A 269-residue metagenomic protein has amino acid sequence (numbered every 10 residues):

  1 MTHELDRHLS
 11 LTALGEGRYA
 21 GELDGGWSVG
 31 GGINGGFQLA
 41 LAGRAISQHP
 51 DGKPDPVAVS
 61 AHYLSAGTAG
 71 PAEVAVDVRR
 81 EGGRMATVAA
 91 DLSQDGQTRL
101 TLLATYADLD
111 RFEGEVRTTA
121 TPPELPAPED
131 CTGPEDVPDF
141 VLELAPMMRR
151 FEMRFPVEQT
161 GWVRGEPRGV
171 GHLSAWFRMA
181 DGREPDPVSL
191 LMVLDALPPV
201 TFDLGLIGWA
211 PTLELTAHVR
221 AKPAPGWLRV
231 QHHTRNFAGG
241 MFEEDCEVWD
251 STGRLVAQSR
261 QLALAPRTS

Functional and structural regions predicted by a protein language model:
M1-S269: Terminal targeting signals and extreme-terminal segments of soluble enzymes
